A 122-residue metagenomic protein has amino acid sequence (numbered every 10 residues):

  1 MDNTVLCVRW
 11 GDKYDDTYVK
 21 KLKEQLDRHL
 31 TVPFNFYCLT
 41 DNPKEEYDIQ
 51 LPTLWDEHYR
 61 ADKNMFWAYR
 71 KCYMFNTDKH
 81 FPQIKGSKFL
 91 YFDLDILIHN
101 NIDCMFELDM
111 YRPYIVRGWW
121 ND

Functional and structural regions predicted by a protein language model:
M1-A61, I84: N-terminal anchoring/stem segment of glycosyltransferases
K13, E45, F81, I98 (+1 more regions): Glycine-rich nucleotide phosphate-binding loop and flanking beta-alpha elements of Rossmann-like dinucleotide-binding
K23-D27, C72-F75, I102-F106: Short amphipathic alpha-helical segments and helix-helix/interface helices
F36, F75, D95: A residue-level signal for conserved active-site and pocket-lining positions in enzyme catalytic cores
L54-K85: Short, structured active-site "lid" loops
F89: Short aromatic/hydrophobic "clamp" motif used to bind/position activated sugar donors
F92: Catalytic metal- and UDP-sugar-binding loop of GT-A-like glycosyltransferases, i.e., residues flanking the conserved
I96-D122: Conserved donor-nucleotide/metal-binding helix-loop-beta segment in metal-dependent transferases, i.e., the alpha-helix
